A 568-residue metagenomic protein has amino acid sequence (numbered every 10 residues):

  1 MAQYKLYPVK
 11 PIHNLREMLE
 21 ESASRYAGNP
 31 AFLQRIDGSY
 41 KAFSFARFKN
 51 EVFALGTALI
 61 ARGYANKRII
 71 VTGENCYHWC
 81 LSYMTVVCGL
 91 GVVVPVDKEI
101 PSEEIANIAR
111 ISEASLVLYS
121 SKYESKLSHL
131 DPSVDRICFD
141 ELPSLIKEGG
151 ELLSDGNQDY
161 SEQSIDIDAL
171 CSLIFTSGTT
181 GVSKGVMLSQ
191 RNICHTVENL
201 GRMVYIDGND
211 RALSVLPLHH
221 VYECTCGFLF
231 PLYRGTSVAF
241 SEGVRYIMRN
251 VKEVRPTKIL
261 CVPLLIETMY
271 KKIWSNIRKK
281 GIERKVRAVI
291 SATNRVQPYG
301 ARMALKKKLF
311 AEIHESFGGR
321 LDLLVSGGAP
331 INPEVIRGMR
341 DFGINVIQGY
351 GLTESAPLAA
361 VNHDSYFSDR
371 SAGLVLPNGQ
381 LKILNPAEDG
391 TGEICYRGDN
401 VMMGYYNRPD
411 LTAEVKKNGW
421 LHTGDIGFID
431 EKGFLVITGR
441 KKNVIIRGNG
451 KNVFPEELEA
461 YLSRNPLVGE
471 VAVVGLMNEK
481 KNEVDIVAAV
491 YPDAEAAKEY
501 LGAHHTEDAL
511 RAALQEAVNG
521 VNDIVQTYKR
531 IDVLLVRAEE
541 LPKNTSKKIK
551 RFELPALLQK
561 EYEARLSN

Functional and structural regions predicted by a protein language model:
A27-P30, S154-F175, V182, Y205-R211: Conserved pre-ATP/AMP-binding loop-to-beta segment of ANL
A31-Y64, I70-C76, C80-M84, P101-A106 (+1 more regions): Conserved AMP-binding/adenylate-forming core of the ANL superfamily
A42-A46, C171-V197: Conserved AMP-binding A3 loop
V117, G398, M403-G404, I426-T527: AMP-binding/adenylate-forming catalytic core of the ANL superfamily
K122-I167, I273-E312, A538, E563: ANL superfamily adenylate-forming
C194-R211, L218-F310, R320, N345: Conserved AMP-binding/adenylation subdomain of ANL enzymes
I259, A301, L305-L435, K441-V444 (+1 more regions): Conserved AMP-binding/adenylate-forming
A472-M477, V518-N568: Conserved C-terminal "lid"/linker of ANL adenylate-forming enzymes
